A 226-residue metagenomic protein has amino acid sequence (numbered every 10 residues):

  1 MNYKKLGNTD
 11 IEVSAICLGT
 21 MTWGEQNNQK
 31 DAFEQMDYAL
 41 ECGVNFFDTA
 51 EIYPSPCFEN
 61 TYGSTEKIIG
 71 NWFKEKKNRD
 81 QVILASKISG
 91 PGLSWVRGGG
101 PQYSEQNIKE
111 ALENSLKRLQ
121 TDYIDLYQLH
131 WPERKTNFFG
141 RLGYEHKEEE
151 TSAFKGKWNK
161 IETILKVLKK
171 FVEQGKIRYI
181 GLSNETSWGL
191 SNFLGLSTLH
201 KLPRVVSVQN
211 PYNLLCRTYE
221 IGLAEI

Functional and structural regions predicted by a protein language model:
M1-I88, Q106-K109, E113, D122 (+1 more regions): N-terminal binding-site loop/beta-alpha segment at the start of enzyme catalytic domains that lines or forms
C17, F46-D48, D125-Q128, G181 (+1 more regions): Conserved beta-strand positions in the central sheet of alpha/beta enzyme cores
T20-K30, S94-N107, S152-N159: Active-site mouth loops of central-metabolism enzymes
T22, E51-Y53, I88-G90, Q128-E133 (+2 more regions): Active-site-proximal loop/turn and secondary-structure-junction residues that shape catalytic pockets, frequently
C57-N60, G90-E105, K135-K147: Surface-exposed, active-site-proximal loop segments in enzymatic domains
Q81-I83, I124-D125, R178, R204-V206: Residue-level recognition of the N-termini of beta-strands and the immediately preceding loop/turn
K117-G140: Active-site groove signature of glycoside hydrolases
P132-I226: Beta/alpha (TIM)-barrel catalytic core signal, keyed to glycine-rich beta->alpha loops juxtaposed to Asp/Glu that bind
